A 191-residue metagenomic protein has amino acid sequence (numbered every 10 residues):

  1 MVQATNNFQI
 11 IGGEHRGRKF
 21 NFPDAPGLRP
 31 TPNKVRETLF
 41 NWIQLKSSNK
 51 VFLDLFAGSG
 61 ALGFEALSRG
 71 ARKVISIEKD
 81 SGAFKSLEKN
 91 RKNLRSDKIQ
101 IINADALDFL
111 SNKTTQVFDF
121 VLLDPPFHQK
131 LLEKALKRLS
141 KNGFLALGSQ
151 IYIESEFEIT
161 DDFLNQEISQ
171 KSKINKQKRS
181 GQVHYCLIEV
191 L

Functional and structural regions predicted by a protein language model:
M1-L191: Class I S-adenosyl-L-methionine-dependent methyltransferase catalytic core
